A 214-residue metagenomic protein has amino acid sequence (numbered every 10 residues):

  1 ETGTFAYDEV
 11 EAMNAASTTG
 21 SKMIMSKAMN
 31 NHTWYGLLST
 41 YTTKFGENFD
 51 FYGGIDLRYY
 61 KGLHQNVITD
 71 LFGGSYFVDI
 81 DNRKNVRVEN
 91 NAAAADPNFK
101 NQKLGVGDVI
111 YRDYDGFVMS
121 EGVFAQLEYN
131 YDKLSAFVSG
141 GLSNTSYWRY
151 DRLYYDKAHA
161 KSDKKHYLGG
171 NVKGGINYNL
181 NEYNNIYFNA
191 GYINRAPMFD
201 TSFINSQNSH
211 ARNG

Functional and structural regions predicted by a protein language model:
E1-N66: Outer-membrane beta-barrel domain signature, strongest for Gram-negative TonB-dependent receptors and also present
T2-A16, Q65-V109, A158, S206-G214: Surface-exposed loop/turn segments flanking beta-strands in extracellular/periplasmic regions
T2-T4, T18-T19, T33, S39-T43 (+6 more regions): Residue-identity detector for threonine
N14-T33, F99-G122: Alpha-helix-centered segments that form part of catalytic cores
M23, N31-Y41, D81-K100, R195 (+2 more regions): Short N-terminal secondary-structure initiator segments
D50, D56-R58, L104-G214: Structural signature of Gram-negative outer-membrane beta-barrels, strongest in the C-terminal barrel of TonB-dependent
